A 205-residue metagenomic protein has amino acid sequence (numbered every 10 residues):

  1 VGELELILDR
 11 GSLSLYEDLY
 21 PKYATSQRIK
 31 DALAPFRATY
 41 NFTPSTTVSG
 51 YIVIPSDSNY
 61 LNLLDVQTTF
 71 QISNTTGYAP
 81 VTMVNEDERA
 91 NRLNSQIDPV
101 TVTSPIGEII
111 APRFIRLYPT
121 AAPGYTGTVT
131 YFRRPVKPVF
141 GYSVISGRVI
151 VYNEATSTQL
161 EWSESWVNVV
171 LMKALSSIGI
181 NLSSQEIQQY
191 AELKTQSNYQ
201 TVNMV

Functional and structural regions predicted by a protein language model:
V1-V205: Glycine-enriched, solvent-exposed interface loops adjoining structured elements
